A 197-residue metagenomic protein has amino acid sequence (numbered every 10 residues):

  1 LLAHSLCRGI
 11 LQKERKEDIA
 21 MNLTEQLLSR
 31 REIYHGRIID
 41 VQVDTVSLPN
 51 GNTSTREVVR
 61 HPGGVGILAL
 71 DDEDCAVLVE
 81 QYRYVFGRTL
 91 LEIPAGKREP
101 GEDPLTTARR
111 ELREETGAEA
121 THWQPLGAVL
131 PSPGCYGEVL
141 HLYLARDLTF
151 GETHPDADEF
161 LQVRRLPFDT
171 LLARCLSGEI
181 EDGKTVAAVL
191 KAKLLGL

Functional and structural regions predicted by a protein language model:
H4-A20: Short, Lys/Arg-enriched N-terminal segments with co-localized hydrophobic residues within the first ~10-30 amino acids
M21-R31: A short, amphipathic edge element
R30-G66, D72: Acidic, metal-coordinating catalytic segment for phosphate/diphosphate chemistry, firing primarily on the Nudix
D40-D44, T89, V139-H141: Short beta-strand micro-motifs in enzyme catalytic cores
V41-V43, T55, V79, I93 (+1 more regions): Hydrophobic residues on conserved beta-strands that form the core of alpha/beta folds
S54, G63-G66, D71, K97-G183: Unchanged
G64-R88, E92: A glycine-rich, hydrophobic loop/mini-helix early in the fold
S177-L197: Long hydrophobic alpha-helical segments typical of transmembrane helices together with their membrane-interfacial
